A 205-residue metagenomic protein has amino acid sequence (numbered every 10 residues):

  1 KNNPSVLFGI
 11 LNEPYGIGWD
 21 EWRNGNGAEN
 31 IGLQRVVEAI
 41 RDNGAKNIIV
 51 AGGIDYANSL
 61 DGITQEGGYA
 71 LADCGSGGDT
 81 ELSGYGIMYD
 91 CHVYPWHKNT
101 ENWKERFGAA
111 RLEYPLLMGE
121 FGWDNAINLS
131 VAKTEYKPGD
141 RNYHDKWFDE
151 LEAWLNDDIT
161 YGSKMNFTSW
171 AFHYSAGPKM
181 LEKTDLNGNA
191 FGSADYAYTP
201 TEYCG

Functional and structural regions predicted by a protein language model:
K1-L7, L11-M165, K179-E202: Extracellular glycoside hydrolase catalytic/binding regions
D55, A171-A176: Short, solvent-exposed turn/loop segments enriched in Gly/Ser/Thr/Pro and often Arg
